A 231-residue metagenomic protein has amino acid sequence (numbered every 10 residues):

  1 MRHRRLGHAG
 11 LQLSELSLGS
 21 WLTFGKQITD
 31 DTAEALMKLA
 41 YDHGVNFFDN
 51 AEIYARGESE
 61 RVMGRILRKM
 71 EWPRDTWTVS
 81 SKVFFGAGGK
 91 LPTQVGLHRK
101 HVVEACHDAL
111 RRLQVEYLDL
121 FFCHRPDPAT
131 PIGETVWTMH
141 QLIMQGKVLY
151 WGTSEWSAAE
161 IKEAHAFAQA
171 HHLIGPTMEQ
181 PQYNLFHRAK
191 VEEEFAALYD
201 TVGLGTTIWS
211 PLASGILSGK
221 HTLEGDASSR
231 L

Functional and structural regions predicted by a protein language model:
M1-R4, A105-C106, K190: Alpha-helical scaffolding within the catalytic cores of extracellular/periplasmic polymer-degrading hydrolases
M1-T78, E116, M144: N-terminal binding-site loop/beta-alpha segment at the start of enzyme catalytic domains that lines or forms
L13-S17, N46-F47, T76-K82, Y117-L120 (+3 more regions): Structural preference for beta-strand elements that scaffold enzyme active sites
G19, A51-Y54, F121-H124, S154 (+1 more regions): Conserved residues at the C-terminal ends of beta-strands
S20-D31, A87-V103, H124-T130: Active-site mouth loops of central-metabolism enzymes
Q27-Y41, V95-Q114, E134-W137, I161-A166: Short, acidic/polar
L110-P131: Active-site groove signature of glycoside hydrolases
P126-L231: Beta/alpha (TIM)-barrel catalytic core signal, keyed to glycine-rich beta->alpha loops juxtaposed to Asp/Glu that bind
